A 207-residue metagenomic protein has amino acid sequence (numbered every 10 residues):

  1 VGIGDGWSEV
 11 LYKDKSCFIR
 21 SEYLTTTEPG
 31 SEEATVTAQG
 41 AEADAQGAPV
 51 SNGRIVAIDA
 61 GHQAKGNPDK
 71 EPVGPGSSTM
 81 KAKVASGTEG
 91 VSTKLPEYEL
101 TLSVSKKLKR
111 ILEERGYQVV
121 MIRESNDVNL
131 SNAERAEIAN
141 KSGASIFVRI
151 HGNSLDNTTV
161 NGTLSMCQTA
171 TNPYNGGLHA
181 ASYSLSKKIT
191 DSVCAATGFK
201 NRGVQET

Functional and structural regions predicted by a protein language model:
V1-D5, G40: Conserved beta-strand/loop element in small beta-rich adapter and peptidoglycan-binding domains
I3, K13-K15, E22-L24, D59-Q63 (+3 more regions): Solvent-exposed coil/turn segments that connect beta secondary-structure elements in extracytoplasmic/periplasmic
L11-A45: Boundary regions of SH3-family modules and the immediately adjacent low-complexity/disordered segments in eukaryotic
F18, G66-P68, V128-N132, L155-V160 (+1 more regions): Extracytoplasmic/secreted cell-surface and envelope-processing proteins
G40-A136, S142, T169: Active-site histidine-acidic residue metal-binding/catalytic motifs, centered on HxH/HExxH-like signatures
S145: Conserved acidic residues
A195-T207: Short catalytic/ligand-gating loop segments at beta-alpha or beta-beta junctions within enzyme catalytic domains
